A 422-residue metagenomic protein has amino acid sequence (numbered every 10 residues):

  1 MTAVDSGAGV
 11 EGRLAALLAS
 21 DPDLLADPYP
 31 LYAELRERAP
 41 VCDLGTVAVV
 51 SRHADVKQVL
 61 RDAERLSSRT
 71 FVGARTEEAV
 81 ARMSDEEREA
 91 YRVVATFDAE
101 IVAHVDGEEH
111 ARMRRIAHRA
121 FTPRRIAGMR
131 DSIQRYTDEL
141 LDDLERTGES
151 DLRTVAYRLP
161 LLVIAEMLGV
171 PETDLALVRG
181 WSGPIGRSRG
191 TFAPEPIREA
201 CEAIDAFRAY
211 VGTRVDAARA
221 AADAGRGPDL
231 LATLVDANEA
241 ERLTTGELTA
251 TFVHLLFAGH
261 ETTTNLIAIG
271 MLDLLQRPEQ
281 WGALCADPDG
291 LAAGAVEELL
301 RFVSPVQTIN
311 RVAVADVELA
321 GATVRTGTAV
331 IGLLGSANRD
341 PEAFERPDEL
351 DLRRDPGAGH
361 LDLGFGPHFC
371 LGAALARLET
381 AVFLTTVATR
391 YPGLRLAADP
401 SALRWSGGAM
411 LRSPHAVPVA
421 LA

Functional and structural regions predicted by a protein language model:
M1-A422: Cytochrome P450
